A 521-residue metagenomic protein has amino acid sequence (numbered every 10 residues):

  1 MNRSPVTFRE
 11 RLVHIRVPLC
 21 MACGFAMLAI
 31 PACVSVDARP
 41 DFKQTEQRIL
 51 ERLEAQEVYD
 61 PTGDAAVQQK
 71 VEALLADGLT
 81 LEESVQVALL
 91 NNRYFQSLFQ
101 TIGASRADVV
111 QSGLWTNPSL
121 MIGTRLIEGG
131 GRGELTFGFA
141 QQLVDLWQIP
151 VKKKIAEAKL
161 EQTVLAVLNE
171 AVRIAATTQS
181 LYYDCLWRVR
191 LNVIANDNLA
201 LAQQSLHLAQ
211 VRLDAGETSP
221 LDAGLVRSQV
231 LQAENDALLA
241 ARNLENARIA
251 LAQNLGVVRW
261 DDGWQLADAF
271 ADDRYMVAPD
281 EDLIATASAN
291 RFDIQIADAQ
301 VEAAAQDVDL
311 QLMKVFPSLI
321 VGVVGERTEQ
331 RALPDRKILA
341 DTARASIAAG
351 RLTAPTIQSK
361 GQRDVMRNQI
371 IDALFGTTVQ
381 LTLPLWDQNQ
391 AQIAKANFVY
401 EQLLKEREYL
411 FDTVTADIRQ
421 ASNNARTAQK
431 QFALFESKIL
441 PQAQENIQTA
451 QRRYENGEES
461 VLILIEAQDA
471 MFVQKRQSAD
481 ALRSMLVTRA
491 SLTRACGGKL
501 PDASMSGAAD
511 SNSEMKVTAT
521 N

Functional and structural regions predicted by a protein language model:
M1-V87, A241-T286, R331, D335-G361 (+1 more regions): Terminal intrinsically disordered/low-complexity segments used for targeting and assembly
V34, I149, L165-T286, A428 (+2 more regions): Periplasmic alpha-helical coiled-coil/stalk elements that build and connect Gram-negative outer-membrane
V67-A76, V109, P118-Q148, K152 (+4 more regions): Small/polar, glycine/serine/threonine/aspartate-rich low-complexity segments that form flexible
L81-S84, N91, L98, Q142 (+22 more regions): Amphipathic alpha-helical coiled-coil segments and their boundaries
V85, T136-G138, Y182, I284 (+3 more regions): Membrane-embedded beta-strand positions in outer-membrane beta-barrel channels/transporters
L90-S97, G103-P118, F137-I155, L165-V172 (+6 more regions): A glycine-/polar-enriched beta->alpha junction
Q232-V257, Q442-G498: Short segments within alpha-helical structural elements
